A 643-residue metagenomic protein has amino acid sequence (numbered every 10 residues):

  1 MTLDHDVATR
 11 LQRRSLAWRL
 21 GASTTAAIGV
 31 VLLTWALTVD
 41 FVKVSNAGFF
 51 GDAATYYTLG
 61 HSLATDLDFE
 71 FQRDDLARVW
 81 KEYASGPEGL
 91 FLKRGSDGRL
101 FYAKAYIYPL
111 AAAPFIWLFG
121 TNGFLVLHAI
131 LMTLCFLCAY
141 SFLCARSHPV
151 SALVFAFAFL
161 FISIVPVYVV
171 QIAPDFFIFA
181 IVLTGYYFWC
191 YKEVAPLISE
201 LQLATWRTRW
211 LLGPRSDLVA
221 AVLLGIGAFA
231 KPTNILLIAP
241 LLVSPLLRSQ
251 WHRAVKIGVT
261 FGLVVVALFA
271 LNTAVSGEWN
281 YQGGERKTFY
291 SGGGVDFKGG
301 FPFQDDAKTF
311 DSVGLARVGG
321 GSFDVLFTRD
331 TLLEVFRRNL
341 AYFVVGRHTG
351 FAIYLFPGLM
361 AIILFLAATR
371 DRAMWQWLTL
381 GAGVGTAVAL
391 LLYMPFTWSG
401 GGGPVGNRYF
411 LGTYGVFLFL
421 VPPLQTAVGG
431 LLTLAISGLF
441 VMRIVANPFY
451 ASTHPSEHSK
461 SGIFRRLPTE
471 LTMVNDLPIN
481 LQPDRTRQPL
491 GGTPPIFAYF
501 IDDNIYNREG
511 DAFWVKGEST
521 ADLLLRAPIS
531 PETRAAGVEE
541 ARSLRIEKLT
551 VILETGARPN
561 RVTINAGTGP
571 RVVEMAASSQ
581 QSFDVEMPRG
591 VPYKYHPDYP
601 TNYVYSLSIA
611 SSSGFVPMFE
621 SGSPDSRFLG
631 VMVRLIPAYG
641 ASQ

Functional and structural regions predicted by a protein language model:
M1-V44, S141-C144, P214-S216, R253-T260 (+3 more regions): Start-transfer (signal-anchor) and selected internal transmembrane alpha helices of multi-pass inner/ER membrane
D4-D6, E193-P196, L236-A270, I363-A373: Perimembrane helix-loop-helix junctions
G60, F155-L160, R207-K231, I238-P245 (+1 more regions): Membrane-interface alpha helices of multi-pass inner-membrane proteins
T65-Y108, A112-I116, K287-E334: Interfacial juxtamembrane loops and adjacent helix segments that form the catalytic/substrate-binding surfaces
G123-S147, A180, T184-Y187, L366: Transmembrane-helix motifs of polytopic, lipid-linked glycan transferases
C138-S141, A158, F177-R209, S216-L224 (+2 more regions): Specific aromatic-rich, kink-prone transmembrane helix
L242-P245, F343, G350-G383, F417-P422 (+1 more regions): Hydrophobic, aromatic-rich transmembrane alpha-helices and their immediate juxtamembrane boundary segments
A254-L364, L380-Y393, M442-A451: Membrane-lumen/periplasm interface segments of specific transmembrane helices in polyprenyl phosphate-linked
